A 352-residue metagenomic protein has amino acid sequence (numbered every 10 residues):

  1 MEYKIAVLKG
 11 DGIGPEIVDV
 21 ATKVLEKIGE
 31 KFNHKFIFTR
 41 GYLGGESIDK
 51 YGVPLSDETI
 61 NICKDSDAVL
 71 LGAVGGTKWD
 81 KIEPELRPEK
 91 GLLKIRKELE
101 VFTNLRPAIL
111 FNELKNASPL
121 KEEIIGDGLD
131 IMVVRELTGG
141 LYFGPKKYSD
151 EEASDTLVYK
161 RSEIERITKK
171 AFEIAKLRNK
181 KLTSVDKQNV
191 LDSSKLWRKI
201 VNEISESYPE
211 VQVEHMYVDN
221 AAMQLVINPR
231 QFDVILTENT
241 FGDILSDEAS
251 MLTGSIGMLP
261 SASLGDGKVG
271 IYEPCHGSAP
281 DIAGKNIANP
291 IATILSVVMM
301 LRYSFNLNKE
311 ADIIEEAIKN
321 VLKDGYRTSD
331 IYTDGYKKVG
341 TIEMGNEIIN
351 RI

Functional and structural regions predicted by a protein language model:
M1-I5: Extreme N-terminal starter segment of soluble prokaryotic enzymes
A6-K23, K27-G29, D150-D219, Q231-V234: Glycine-rich phosphate/diphosphate-binding loop of Rossmann-like nucleotide-binding domains
D11-G14, D67, V134, A171 (+4 more regions): Buried hydrophobic positions in well-ordered alpha/beta secondary-structure cores of metabolic enzymes
V24-F32, I62, S66, I95-F102 (+12 more regions): Change "in soluble alpha/beta enzymes" to "in soluble alpha/beta proteins
N33-D57, M223-L225: N-terminal beta-loop-helix "entrance" segment that forms/cooperates in small-molecule cofactor or anionic ligand
G45-I48, I109, L225-Y326: Glycine-rich phosphate/nucleotide-binding loop
D49-S154, T240: N-terminal glycine-rich phosphate/adenylate-binding segment common to multiple enzyme folds
T138-S184, Q188-V190, Y208, I313 (+1 more regions): Glycine-rich phosphate/pyrophosphate-binding loop and the adjoining helix
